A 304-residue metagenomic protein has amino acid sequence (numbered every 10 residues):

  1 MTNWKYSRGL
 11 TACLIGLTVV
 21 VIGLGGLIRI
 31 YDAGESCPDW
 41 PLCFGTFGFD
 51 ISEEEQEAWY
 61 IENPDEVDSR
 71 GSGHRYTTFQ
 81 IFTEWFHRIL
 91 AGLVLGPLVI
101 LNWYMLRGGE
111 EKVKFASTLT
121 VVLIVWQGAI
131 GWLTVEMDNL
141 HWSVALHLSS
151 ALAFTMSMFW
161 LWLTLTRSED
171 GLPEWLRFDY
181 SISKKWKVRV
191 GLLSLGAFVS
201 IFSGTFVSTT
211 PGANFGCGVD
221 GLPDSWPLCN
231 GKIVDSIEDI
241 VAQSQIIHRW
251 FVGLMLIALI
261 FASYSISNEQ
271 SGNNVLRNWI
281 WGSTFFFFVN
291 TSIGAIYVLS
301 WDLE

Functional and structural regions predicted by a protein language model:
M1-E304: Polytopic transmembrane helical bundles with strong interfacial aromatic enrichment
